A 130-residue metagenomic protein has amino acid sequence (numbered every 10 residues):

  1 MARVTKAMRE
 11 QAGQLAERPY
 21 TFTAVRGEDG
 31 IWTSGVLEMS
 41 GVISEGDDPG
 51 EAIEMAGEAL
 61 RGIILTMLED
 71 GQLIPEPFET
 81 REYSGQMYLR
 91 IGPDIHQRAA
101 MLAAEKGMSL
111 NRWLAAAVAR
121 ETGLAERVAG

Functional and structural regions predicted by a protein language model:
M1-G30, G35, E54, E58 (+2 more regions): N-terminal segment of the canonical double-stranded RNA-binding domain
L15, Q72-I91, A104, M108 (+1 more regions): Short Lys/Arg-rich basic patches
G35-M39, R81-Y83: Short glycine-enriched loop/turn motifs at secondary-structure junctions
M39, P93-R112, A116: Surface-exposed, Lys/Arg-rich phosphate-binding patches that contact polyanionic backbones
S40-E51: A short, exposed loop/beta-hairpin motif centered on an aromatic-Gly-Thr core
G62-M67: Mixed-charge, Lys/Arg-enriched low-complexity segments
D70-F78, L124-G130: Short, charge-rich, low-complexity interaction segments located in flexible loops at or near secondary-structure
L110-G130: Short, basic amphipathic alpha-helical segments that act as recognition/interaction helices in nucleic-acid-binding
